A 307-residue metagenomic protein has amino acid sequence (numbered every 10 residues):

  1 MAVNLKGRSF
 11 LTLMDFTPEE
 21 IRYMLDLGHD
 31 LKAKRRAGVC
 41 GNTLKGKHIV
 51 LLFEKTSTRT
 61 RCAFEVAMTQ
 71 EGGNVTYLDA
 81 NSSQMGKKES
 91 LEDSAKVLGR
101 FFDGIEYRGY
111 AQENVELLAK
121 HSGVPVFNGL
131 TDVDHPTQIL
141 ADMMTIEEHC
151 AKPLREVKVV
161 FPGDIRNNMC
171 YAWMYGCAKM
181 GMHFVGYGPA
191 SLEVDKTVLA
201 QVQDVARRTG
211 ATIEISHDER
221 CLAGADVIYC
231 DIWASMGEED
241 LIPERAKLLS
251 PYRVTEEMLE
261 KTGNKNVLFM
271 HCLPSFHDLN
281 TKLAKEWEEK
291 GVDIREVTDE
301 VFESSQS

Functional and structural regions predicted by a protein language model:
M1-C62, V66: Positively charged, low-complexity intrinsically disordered leader regions
L44-I49, R155-V157, N266: Phosphate-coordination loops involved in phosphoryl transfer and adenosine-cofactor binding
H48-F101: Active-site cofactor/substrate anionic-group-binding motifs, chiefly glycine- and Lys/Arg-rich phosphate-binding loops
F53-V66, E148-D231: Glycine-rich phosphate/diphosphate-binding loop of Rossmann-like nucleotide-binding domains
E71, F101, H121-S122, M180 (+2 more regions): Short, structured coil segments at secondary-structure junctions
K96, D103-G176, H271: Anion-binding alpha/beta catalytic cores of soluble intermediary-metabolism enzymes, centered on
L98, L118, R220-C221, V301: Structural alpha-helical scaffold elements that stabilize or flank donor/cofactor-binding regions in carbohydrate
Q203-T298: Rossmann-like adenosine-cofactor binding region
